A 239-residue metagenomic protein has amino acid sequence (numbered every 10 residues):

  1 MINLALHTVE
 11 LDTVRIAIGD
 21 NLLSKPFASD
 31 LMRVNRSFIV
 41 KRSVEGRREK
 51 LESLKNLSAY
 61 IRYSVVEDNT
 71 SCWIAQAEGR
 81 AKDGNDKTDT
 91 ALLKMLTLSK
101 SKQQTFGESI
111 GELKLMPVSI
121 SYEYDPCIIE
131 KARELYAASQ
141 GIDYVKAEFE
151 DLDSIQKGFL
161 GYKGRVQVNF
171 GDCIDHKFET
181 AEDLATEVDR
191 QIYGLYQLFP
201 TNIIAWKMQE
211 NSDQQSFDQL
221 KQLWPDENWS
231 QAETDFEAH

Functional and structural regions predicted by a protein language model:
M1-R15, G19-S29, K50, K55-C72 (+1 more regions): Membrane-interfacial terminal anchoring regions of lipid-handling membrane enzymes
L4, R36-S37: Amphipathic alpha-helical scaffolding segments
F38-E45: Short acidic-hydrophobic, aromatic-tinged amphipathic segments that line or gate anion-handling sites
